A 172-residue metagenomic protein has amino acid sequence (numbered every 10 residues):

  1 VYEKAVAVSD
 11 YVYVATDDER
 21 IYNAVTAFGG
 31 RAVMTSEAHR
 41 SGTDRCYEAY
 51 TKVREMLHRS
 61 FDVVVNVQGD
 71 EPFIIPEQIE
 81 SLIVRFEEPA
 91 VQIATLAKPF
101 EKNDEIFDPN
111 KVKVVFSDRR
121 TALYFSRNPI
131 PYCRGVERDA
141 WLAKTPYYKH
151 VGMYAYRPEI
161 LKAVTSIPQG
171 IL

Functional and structural regions predicted by a protein language model:
V1-Y13: N-terminal glycine-rich phosphate-binding loop and ensuing alpha1 helix
V6, T26, E87: Anion (oxyanion) recognition and catalysis
S9, R59-F61, E88-Q92: Short, high-confidence coil segments that cap the C-terminus of an alpha-helix and link into the following beta-strand
V12-V14, V64, A94, A122: Hydrophobic/aromatic residues located in beta-strands of well-ordered beta-sheets within soluble catalytic
Y13, E19-V67, E71-V84: Short phosphate-binding loop-to-helix
D17, V67-Q68, L96, R157: A secondary-structure boundary/capping signal
I75-I167: Conserved core of the sugar-phosphate nucleotidyltransferase
P168-L172: Donor nucleotide-sugar recognition loop
